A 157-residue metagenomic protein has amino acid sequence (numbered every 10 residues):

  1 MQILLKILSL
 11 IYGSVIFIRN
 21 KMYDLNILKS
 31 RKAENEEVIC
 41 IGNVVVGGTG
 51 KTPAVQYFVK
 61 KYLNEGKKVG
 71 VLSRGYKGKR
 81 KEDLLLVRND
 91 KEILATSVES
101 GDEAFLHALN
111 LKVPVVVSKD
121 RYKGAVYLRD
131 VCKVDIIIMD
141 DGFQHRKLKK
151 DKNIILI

Functional and structural regions predicted by a protein language model:
M1-E37: A transmembrane-helix-recognition feature enriched in membrane-embedded lipid enzymes and envelope glyco-/phospholipid
I11, T52, H107, D140: Residue-level signal for inorganic ion chemistry
V38-C40, I136-I138, I154-L156: Structural motif
I39, Y57-P114: N-terminal phosphate/diphosphate-binding loop that engages ATP/GTP or pyrophosphate donors across diverse enzyme folds
I39-F58: Glycine-rich phosphate-binding P-loop
G42, S73, I157: Short beta-strand/turn micro-motifs composed of small residues that flank or help shape donor/cofactor-binding pockets
N110-K149: Phosphate-binding/switch loop-helix module in NTP-utilizing enzymes
K147-I157: Inter-motif core of Ras-like GTPase G domains
